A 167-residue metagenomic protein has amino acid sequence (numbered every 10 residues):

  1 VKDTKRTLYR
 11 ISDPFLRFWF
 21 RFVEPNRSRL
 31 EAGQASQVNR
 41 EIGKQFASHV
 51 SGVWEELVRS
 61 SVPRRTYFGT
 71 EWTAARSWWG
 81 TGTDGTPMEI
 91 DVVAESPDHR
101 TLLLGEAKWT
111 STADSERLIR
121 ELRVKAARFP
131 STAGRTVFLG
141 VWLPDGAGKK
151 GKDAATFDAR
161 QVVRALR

Functional and structural regions predicted by a protein language model:
V1-K2: C-terminal boundary/linker of central alpha/beta nucleotide-binding cores
K5-R167: A cross-kingdom feature that marks ATP-driven nucleic-acid transaction machinery
